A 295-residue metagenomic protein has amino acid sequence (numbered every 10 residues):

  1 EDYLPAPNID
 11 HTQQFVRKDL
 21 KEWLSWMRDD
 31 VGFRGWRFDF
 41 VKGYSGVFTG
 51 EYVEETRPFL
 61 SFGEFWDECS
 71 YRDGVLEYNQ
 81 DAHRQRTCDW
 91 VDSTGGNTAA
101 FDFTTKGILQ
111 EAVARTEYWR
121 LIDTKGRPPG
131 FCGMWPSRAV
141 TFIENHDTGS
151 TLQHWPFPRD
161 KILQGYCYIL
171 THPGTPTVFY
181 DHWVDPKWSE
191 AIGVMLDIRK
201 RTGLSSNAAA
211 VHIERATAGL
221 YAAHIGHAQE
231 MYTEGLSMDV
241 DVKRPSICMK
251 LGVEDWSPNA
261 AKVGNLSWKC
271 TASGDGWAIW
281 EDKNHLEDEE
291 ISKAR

Functional and structural regions predicted by a protein language model:
E1-D30, V41: Active-site-adjacent "subsite" loops/lids of carbohydrate-active enzymes
K21-R295: Active-site-proximal helices and loops of the catalytic beta/alpha 8
